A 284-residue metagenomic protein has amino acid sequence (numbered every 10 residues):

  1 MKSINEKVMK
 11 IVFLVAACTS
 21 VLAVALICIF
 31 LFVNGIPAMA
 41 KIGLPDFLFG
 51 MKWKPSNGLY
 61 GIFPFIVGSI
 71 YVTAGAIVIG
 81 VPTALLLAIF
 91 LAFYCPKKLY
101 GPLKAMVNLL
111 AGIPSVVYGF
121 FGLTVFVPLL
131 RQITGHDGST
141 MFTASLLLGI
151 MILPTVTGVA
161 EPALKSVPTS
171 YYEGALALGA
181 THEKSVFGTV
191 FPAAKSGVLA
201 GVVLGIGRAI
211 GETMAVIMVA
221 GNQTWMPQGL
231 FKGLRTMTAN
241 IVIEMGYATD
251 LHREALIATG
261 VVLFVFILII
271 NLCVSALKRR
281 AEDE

Functional and structural regions predicted by a protein language model:
M1-A17, V274-E284: Transmembrane alpha-helical segments of polytopic membrane transport and secretion proteins
K2, G75-V107, S275-R279: Transmembrane-helix boundary motif in ABC transporter permease subunits
I4-K7, I11, V33-A76, P96-K97 (+1 more regions): Periplasmic/extracellular loop-to-transmembrane helix junction in inner-membrane transport proteins
E6, P96-G101, P168-T169, E173-A200: Amphipathic cytosolic juxtamembrane alpha-helices at the membrane-cytosol interface of multi-pass membrane transporters
N108-L148: Generic hydrophobic transmembrane alpha-helix motif, especially the helices
V159-A160, H182-M218: Transmembrane alpha-helices
E161-K165, T169, L176, I243-E284: C-terminal transmembrane helix and the adjacent membrane-cytosol boundary/short C-terminal tail of inner/organellar
V216-L263: Interhelical loop and adjacent transmembrane-helix boundary motif in polytopic membrane transport permeases
